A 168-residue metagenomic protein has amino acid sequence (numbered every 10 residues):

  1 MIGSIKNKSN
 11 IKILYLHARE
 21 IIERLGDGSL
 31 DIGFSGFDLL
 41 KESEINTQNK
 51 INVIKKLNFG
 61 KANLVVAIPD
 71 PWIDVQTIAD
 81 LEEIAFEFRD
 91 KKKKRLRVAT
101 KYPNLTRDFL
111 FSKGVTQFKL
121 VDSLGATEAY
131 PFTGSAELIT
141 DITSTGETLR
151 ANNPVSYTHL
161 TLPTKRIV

Functional and structural regions predicted by a protein language model:
I2-I5, S9, I13-E23, L120-P131: Short helix-initiation/N-cap motifs at beta->coil->alpha
N10-K12, S29, K93-R97, F118: Short active-site oxyanion
L14, D31-G36, E137-T143: Paired acidic/hydrophobic, glycine-rich loop segments that form the ligand-binding mouth/hinge of periplasmic-binding
I32, L39-L57: Glycine/small-residue-rich loop that forms an oxyanion/phosphate-binding "nest" at active or ligand-binding sites
N49-L110: A conserved helix-loop-strand patch within extracytoplasmic ligand-binding domains of the periplasmic binding
G146-A151, V155-Y157: BRCT (BRCA1 C-terminal) domain core and associated BRCT-interaction motifs
T158-T164: Conserved small/polar residues in nucleotide/adenosyl-binding loops
